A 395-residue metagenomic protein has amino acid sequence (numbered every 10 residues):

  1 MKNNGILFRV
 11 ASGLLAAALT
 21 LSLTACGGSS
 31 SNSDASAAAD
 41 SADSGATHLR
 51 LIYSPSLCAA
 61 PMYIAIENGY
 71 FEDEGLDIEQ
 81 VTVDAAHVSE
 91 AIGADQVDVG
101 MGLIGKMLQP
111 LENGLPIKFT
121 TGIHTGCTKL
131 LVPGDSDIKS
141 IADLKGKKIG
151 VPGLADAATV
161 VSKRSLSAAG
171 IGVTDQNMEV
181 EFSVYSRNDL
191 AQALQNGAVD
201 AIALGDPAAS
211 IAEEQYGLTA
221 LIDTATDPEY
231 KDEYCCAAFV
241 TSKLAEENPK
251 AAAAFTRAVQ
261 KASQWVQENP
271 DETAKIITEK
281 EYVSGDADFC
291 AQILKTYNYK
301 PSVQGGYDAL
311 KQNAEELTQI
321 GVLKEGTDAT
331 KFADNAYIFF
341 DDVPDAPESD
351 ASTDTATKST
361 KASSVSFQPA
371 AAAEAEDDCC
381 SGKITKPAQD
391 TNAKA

Functional and structural regions predicted by a protein language model:
M1-L14: Bacterial N-terminal signal peptides that target proteins for export
T20-L23: Bacterial Sec-type N-terminal signal peptides, specifically the leucine/valine-rich hydrophobic h-region
A25-A39: Bacterial lipoprotein signal-peptidase II cleavage site
G28, E74, A155-V173, M178-V180 (+3 more regions): Ligand-binding clefts/hinges and TM-proximal coupling segments of bilobed small-molecule sensing domains
A38-V184, D200-D206, L221-D223, D232: Short, glycine-/small- and polar/acidic-enriched structural segments that line small-molecule recognition paths
I104-G105, Q176, S183-E279: Pocket-lining segment of extracytoplasmic ligand-binding domains
A245-K324: Secondary-structure end/capping motifs
D288-A370, E374, C379-P387: Segments of small-molecule ligand-sensing domains
